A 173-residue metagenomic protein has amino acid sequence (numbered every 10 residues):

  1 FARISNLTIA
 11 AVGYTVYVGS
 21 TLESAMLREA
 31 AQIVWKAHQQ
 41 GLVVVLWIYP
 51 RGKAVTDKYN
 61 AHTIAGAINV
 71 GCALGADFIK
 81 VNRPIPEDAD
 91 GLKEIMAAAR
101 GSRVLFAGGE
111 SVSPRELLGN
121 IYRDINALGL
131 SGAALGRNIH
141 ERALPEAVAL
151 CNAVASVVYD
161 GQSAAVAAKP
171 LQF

Functional and structural regions predicted by a protein language model:
F1-V104, R115-S131, S156, D160-G161 (+1 more regions): Alpha/beta enzyme core
G109-S111: Short, acidic/turn-prone active-site loops that include or flank metal/cofactor- and phosphate-binding residues
S113-E116, A133, E141-L144: Short active-site-adjacent structural elements
N126, H140-F173: C-terminal helical cap(s) of enzyme catalytic domains, especially alpha/beta-barrels
